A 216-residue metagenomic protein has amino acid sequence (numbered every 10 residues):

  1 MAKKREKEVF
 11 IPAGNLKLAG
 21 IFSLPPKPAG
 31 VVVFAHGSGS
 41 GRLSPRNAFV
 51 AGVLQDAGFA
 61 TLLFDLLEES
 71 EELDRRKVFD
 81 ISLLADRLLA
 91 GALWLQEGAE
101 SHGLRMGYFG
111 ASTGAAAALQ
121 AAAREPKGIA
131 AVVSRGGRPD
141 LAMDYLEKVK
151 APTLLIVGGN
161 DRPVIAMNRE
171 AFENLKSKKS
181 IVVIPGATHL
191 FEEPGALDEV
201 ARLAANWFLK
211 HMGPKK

Functional and structural regions predicted by a protein language model:
E8-L104, E192-G195, E199-V200: Serine-hydrolase catalytic machinery in alpha/beta-hydrolase-like enzymes
G107-G110, R135: Short beta-strand immediately N-terminal to the catalytic nucleophile in serine-hydrolase-like folds
G110-A118: Gly/Ala-rich beta-loop-alpha elbow adjacent to hydrolase catalytic centers
K127-P139: A conserved short beta-strand
V149, L155-V157: Short beta-strand/loop motif that positions the catalytic acidic residue of the alpha/beta-hydrolase fold
R162-M167: Conserved alpha/beta-hydrolase "acid-adjacent" motif
L175-L190: Catalytic histidine neighborhood in serine/cysteine hydrolases with alpha/beta-hydrolase-type architecture
G195-K216: Catalytic active-site module of serine/aspartate enzymes centered on a nucleophile-bearing elbow/loop
